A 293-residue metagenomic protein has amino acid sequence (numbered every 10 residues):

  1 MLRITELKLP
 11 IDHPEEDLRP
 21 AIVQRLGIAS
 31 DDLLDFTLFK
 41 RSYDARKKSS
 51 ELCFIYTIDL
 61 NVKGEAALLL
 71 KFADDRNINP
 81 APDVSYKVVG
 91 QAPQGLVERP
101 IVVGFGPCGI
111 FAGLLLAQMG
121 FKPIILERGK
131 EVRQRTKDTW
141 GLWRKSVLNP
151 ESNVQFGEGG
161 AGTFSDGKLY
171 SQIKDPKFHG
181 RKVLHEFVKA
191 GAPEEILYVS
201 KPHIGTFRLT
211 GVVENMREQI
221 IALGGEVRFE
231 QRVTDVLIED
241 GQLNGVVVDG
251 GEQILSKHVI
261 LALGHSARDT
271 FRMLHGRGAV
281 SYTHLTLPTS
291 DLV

Functional and structural regions predicted by a protein language model:
L2-K8, E16-E98: Extreme N-terminal leader/targeting segments of oxidoreductases
F72-N77, D269-Y282: Glycine-rich beta-alpha-beta "Rossmann" dinucleotide-binding loop(s) and their flanking helix/strand
R99-I125: N-terminal Rossmann-like FAD-binding beta1-loop-alpha1 element of flavoenzymes
F121-T139: Glycine-rich FAD pyrophosphate-binding loop
W140-E226, R232: Conserved N-terminal/central alpha/beta ligand/cofactor-binding core
F229-Q242: A conserved short coil-to-beta-strand element within the FAD-binding core of flavoproteins
I254-G264: Short hydrophobic core segments
T283-T289: Conserved small/polar residues in nucleotide/adenosyl-binding loops
